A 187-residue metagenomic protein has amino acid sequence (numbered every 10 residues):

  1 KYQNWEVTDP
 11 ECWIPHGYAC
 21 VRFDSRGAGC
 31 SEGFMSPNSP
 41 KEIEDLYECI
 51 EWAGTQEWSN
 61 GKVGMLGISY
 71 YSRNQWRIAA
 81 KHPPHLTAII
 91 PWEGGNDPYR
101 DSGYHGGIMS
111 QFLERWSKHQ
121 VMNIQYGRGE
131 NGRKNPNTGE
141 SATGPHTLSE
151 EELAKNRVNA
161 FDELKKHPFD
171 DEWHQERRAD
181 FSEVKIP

Functional and structural regions predicted by a protein language model:
K1-G54, G103, S110: Cap/lid segment of the alpha/beta-hydrolase catalytic domain
Q3-D9, P15, R77-V184: Accessory cap/linker subdomain of secreted extracellular hydrolases
A19-C20, G61-G64, H85-I90, P187: Beta-sheet entry/capping signal
S25, E183-P187: Short, conserved helix/loop micro-motifs enriched in His/Cys and acidic residues
S31, G67-S72, E93: Catalytic nucleophile serine of serine hydrolases, specifically the conserved "nucleophile elbow" pentapeptide
T55-E57, S182-E183: Glycine-rich helix-loop-beta junction characteristic of Rossmann-like nucleotide cofactor-binding loops
E57-Y70: Alpha/beta-hydrolase fold nucleophile elbow
